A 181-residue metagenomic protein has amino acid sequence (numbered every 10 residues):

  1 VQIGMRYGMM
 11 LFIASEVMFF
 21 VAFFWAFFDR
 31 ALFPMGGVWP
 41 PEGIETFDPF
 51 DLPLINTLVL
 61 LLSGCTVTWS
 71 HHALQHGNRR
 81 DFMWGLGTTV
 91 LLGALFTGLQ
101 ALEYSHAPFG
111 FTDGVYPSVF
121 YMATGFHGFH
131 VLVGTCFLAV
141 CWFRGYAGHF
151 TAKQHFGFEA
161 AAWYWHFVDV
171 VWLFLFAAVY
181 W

Functional and structural regions predicted by a protein language model:
V1-W181: ...captures the hydrophobic TM-helix bundle architecture rather than a specific catalytic motif, and can also fire on
